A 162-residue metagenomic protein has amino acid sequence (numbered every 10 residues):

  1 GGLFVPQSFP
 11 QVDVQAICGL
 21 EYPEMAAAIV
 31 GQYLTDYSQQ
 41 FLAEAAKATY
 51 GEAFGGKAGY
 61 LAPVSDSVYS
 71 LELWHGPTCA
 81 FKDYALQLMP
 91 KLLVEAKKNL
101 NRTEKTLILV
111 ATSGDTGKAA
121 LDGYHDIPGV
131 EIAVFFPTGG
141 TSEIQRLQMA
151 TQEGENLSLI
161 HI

Functional and structural regions predicted by a protein language model:
F4-C79: N-terminal entrance/gating region of PLP-dependent enzymes' catalytic architecture
Y69, E131, N156-S158: Conserved beta-strand segments of alpha/beta enzyme cores
Y69-D126: Well-ordered mid-protein domain cores that form the structural environment of catalytic cofactors
L107, E131-A133: A structural signal for isolated positions on well-ordered beta-strands in alpha/beta enzyme cores
A133-I144, G154: Hydrophobic, small-residue-rich alpha-helical packing segments that form membrane-like cores
Q148-S158: A structural-propensity feature for long, helix-poor, extended segments
I160-I162: Conserved small/polar residues in nucleotide/adenosyl-binding loops
